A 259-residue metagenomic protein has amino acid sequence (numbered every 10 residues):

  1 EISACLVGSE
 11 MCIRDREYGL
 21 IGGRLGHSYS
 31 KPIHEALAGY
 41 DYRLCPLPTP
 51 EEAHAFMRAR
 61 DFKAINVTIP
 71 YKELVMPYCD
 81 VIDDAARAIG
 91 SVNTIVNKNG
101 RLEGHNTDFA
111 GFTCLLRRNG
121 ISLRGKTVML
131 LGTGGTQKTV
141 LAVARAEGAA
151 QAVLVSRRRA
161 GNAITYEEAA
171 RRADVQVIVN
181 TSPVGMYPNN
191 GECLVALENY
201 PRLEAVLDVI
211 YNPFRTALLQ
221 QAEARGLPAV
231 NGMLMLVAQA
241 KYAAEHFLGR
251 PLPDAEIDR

Functional and structural regions predicted by a protein language model:
E1-I13: Single conserved hydrophobic/aromatic residue that forms the stacking wall/gate of nucleotide- or nucleobase-binding
D15-N119: Phosphate/diphosphate ligand-binding glycine-rich loop within oxidoreductases
G22, G104-F109, L116, I121 (+2 more regions): Glycine-rich adenosine-cofactor-binding loop
P46, V209-R259: Adenosine-phosphate binding glycine-rich loop
K98, I121-K126, P201-R202: Short helix-loop-beta connector
E147-A163: NAD(P)-binding Rossmann-fold cofactor-contacting core
N162-V230: Rossmann-like adenosine-cofactor binding region
